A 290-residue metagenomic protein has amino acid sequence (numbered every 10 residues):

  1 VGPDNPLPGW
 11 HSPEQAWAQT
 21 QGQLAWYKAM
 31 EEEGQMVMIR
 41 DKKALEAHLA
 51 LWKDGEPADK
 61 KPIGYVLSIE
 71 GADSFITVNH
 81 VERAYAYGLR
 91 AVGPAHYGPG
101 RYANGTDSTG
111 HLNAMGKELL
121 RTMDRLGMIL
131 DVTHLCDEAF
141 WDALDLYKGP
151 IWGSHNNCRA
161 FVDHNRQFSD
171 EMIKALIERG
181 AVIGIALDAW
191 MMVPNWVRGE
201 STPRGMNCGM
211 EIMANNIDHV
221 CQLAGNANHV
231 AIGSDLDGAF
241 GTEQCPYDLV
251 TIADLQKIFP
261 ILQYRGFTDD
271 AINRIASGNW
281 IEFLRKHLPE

Functional and structural regions predicted by a protein language model:
V1-G110, A114, D163-E290: N-terminal hydrophobic targeting/anchoring segments and the immediately downstream early-domain regions of hydrolases
W10, M123-R125, H155-N156, T202-R204: N-terminal start-of-chain detector that recognizes signal peptides and the immediate post-cleavage beginning
D73, H134-D137, C158, G238: Short, glycine/acidic-enriched loop or turn micro-motifs at the edges of active sites
L89-A91, L126-M128, L146-W152, E178-V182: Glycine-enriched alpha-helix->loop->beta-strand junction motifs that scaffold or abut catalytic
L112-L126, A143-G153, I258: Alpha-helix-loop-beta-strand connector modules within alpha/beta enzyme cores
L119-V132, C136-A143, D170-E178, H219: Substrate-binding cleft of carbohydrate-active enzyme catalytic domains
R121-T122, W152-S154, G199-S201, T251: A generic short-segment signal for beta-strand/edge and adjacent turn/coil regions
L135, N156-C158, A186-W190: Histidine- and/or cysteine-centered catalytic micro-motif in compact active-site loops
